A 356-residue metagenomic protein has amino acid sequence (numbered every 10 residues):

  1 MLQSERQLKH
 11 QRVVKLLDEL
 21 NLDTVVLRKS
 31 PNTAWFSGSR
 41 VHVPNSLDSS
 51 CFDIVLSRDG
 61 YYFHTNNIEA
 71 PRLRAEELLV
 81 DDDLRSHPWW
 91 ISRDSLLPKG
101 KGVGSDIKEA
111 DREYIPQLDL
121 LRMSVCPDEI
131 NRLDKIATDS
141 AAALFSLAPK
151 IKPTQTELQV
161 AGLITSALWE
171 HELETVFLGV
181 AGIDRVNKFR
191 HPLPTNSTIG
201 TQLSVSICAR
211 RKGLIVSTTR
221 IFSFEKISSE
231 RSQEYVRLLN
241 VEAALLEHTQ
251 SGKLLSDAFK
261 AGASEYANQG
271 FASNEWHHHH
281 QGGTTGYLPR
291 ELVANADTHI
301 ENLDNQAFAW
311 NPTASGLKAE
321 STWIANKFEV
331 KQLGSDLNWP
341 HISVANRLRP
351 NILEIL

Functional and structural regions predicted by a protein language model:
M1-L356: Active-site neighborhoods and metal-handling regions in enzymes and metal-associated proteins
